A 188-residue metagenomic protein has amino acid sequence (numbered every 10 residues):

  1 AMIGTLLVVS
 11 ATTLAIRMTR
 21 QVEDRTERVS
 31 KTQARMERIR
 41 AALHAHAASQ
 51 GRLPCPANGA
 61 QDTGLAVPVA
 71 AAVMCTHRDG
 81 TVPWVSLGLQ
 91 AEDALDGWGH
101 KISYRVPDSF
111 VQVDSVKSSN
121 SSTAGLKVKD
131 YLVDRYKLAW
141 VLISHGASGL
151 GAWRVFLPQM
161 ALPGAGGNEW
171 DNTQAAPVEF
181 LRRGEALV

Functional and structural regions predicted by a protein language model:
A1-T19: N-terminal single-pass transmembrane signal-anchor helix
T13-V188: N-terminal pilin/flagellin-like segments and related low-complexity appendage regions
